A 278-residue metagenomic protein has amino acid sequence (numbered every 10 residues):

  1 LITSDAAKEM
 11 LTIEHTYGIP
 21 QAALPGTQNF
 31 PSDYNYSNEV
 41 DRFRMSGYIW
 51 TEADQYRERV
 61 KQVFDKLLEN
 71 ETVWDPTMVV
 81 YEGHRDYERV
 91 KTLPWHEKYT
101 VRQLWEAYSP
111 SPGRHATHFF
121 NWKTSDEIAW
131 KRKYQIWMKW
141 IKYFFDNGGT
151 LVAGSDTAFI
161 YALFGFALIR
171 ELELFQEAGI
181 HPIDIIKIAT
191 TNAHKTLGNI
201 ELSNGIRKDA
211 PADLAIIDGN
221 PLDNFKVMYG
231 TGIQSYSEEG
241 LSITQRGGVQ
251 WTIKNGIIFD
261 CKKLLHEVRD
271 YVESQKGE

Functional and structural regions predicted by a protein language model:
L1-M10, Y17, L24, Y36: Functional cores that coordinate and move charged inorganic groups
A7-I13, E71, G148: Glycine-enriched alpha-helix->loop->beta-strand junction motifs that scaffold or abut catalytic
A7-M10, G179, R246: Alpha-helix termination/capping residues and helix-transition junctions
T12-E14, D75, I216: Conserved beta-strand positions in the central sheet of alpha/beta enzyme cores
I19-A178, Q275-G277: Active-site neighborhoods of metal-dependent hydrolases
F119-A129, Y134, K139, N147-T150 (+2 more regions): C-terminal helical cap
P211-V272: C-terminal cap of metal-dependent C-N hydrolases
